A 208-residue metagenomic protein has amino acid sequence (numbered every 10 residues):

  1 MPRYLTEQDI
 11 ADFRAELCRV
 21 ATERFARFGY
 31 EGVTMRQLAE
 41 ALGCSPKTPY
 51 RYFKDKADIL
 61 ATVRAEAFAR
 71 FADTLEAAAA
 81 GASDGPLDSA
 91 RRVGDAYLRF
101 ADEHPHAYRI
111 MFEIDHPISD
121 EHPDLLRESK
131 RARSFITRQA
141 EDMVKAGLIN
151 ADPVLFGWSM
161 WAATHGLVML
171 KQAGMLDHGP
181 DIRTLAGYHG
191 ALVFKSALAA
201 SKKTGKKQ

Functional and structural regions predicted by a protein language model:
M1-D12, E23, S201-Q208: N-terminal intrinsically disordered/low-complexity leader segments
F13-T22, L38, V63-F71, L75 (+1 more regions): Generic hydrophobic, amphipathic alpha-helix propensity
E16, V20, R24-D58, T62: Helix-turn-helix
Y30-E31, I149, L176: Conserved hydrophobic residue
T62, E76-H106, N150, F156-M160 (+1 more regions): Hydrophobic alpha-helical connector segments
E76, D120-A146, V154-W158, G187 (+1 more regions): Amphipathic alpha-helical packing segments from all-alpha helical-bundle domains
E76-A77, M111-S119, G174: Short linear capping/connector segments at secondary-structure termini
F100, I110, R138, D142-M143 (+2 more regions): Amphipathic C-terminal alpha-helical segment
